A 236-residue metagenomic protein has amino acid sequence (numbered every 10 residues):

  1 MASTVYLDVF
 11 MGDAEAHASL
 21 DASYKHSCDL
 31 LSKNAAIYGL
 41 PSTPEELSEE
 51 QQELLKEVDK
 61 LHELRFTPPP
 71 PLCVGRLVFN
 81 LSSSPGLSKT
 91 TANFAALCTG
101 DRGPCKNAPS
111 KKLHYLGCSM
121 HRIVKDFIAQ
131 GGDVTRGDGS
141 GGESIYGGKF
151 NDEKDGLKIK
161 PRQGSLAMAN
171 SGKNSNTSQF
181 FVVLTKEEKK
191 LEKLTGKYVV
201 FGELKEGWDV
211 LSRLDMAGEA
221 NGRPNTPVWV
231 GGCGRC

Functional and structural regions predicted by a protein language model:
M1-C236: Cross-family detector of peptidyl-prolyl cis-trans isomerase
